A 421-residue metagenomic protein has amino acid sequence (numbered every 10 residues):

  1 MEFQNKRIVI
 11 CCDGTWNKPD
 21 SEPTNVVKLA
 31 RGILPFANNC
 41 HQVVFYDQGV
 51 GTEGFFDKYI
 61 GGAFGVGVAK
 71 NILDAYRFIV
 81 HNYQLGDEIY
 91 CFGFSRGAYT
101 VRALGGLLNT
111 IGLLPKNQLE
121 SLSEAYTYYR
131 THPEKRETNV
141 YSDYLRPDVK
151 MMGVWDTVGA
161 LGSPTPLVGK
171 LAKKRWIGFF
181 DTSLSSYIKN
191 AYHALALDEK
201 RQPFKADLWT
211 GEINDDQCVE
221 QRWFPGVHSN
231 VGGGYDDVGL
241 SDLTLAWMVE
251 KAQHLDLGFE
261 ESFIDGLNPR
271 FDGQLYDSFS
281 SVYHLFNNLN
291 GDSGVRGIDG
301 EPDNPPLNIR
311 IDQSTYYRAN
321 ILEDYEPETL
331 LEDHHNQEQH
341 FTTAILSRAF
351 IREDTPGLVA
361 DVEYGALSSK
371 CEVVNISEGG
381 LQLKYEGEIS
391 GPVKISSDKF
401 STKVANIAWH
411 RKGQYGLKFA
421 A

Functional and structural regions predicted by a protein language model:
M1-L346: Active-site- or binding-pocket-proximal scaffold segments within functional domains
D156, H340-A421: Structured alpha-helical
